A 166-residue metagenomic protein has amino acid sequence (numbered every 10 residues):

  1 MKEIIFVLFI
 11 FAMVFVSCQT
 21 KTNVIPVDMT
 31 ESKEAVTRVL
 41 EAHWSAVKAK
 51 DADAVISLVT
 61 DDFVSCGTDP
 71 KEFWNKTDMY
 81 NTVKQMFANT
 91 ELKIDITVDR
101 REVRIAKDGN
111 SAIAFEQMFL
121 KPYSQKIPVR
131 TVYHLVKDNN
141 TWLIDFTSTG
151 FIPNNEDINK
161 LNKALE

Functional and structural regions predicted by a protein language model:
M1-I4: Positively charged n-region of N-terminal signal peptides that target proteins for export
V7-V14: Bacterial N-terminal signal peptides
C18-L58, A164-E166: Short, low-complexity N-terminal intrinsically disordered segments enriched in polar/charged residues
H43, V55-I56, F63, M79 (+2 more regions): Hydrophobic pocket/interface hotspot
V64-W74, A88-E91: A short gly/proline-enriched turn/hairpin at secondary-structure junctions
N81-Q125: Surface-exposed, charged secondary-structure patches
D138-N139, L143-E166: Low-complexity, intrinsically disordered terminal/linker segments enriched in charged and Gly/Pro repeats
